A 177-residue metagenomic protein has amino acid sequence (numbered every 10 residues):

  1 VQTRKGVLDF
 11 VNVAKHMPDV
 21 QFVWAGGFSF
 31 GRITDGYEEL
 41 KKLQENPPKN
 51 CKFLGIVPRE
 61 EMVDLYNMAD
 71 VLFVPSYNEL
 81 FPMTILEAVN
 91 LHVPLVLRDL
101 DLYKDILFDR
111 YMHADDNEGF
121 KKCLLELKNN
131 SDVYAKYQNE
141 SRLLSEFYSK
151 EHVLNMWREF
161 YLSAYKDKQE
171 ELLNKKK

Functional and structural regions predicted by a protein language model:
Q2-H16: A conserved mid-protein helix/loop that constitutes part of the nucleotide-sugar donor-binding site
Q21-N50, E61: Short, structured helix-loop element that forms part of the nucleotide-activated donor/catalytic region
I56, D64-A69: Short alpha-helical donor nucleotide-sugar binding micro-motif in glycosyltransferases
L72-F73: A short hydrophobic beta-strand element within the catalytic core of glycosyltransferases that build diverse glycans
Y77: Aromatic "clamp/platform" in nucleotide-sugar-dependent glycosyltransferases that forms part of the donor/acceptor
P94-L97: Short hydrophobic beta-strand element within catalytic cores of glycosyltransferases and related nucleotide-activated
F108-E118, E126-S131: Conserved acidic donor-binding segment of nucleotide-sugar-dependent glycosyltransferases
K150-K177: C-terminal alpha-helical cap of glycosyltransferases
